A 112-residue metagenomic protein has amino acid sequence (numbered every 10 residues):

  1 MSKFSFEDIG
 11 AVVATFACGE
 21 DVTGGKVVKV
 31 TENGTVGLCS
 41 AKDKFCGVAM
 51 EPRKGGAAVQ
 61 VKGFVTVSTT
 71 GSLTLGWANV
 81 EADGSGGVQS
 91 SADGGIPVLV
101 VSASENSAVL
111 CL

Functional and structural regions predicted by a protein language model:
M1-L112: Surface-exposed, low-hydrophobicity beta-strand/loop segments enriched in small/polar/acidic residues
